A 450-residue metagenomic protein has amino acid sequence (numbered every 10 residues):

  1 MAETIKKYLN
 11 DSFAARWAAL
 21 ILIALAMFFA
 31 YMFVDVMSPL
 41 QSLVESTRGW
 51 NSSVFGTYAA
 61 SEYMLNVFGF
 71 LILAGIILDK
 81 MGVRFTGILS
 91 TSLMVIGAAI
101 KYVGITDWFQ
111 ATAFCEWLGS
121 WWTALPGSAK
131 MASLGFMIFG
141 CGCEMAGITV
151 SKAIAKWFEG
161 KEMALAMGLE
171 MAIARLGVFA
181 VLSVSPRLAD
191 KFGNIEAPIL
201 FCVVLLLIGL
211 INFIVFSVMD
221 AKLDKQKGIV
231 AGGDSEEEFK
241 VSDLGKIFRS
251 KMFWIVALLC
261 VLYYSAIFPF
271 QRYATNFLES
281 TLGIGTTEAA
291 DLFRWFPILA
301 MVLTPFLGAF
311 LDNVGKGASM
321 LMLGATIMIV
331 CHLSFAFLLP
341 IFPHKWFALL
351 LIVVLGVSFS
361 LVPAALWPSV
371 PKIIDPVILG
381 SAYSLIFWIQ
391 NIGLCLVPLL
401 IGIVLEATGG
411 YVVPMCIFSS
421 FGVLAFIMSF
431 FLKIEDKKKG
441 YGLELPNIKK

Functional and structural regions predicted by a protein language model:
M37-Q41, S250-M301, P363, W367 (+1 more regions): Extracytoplasmic gate region of multi-pass secondary transporters
A60-I76, R294-L307: Central cavity-lining transmembrane alpha-helices of secondary-active solute carriers, predominantly the Major
D79-T91, N313-T326: Cytoplasmic membrane-interface "Motif A"-like loop-to-helix N-cap segments of 12-TM Major Facilitator Superfamily
S92-A124, I327-F342: C-terminal ends and interior cores of transmembrane alpha-helices in multi-pass membrane transporters/permeases
G135-I173: Cytoplasmic helix-loop-helix junction between adjacent transmembrane helices in 12-TM secondary transporters
E196-V215, V413-F431: Symmetry-related core transmembrane helices of the 12-TM Major Facilitator Superfamily/SLC fold
I214-D243, K438-I448: Flexible cytoplasmic inter-helical loops of multi-pass small-molecule transporters
G317-L366: C-terminal transmembrane helical hairpin of 12-TM major facilitator-type secondary transporters
